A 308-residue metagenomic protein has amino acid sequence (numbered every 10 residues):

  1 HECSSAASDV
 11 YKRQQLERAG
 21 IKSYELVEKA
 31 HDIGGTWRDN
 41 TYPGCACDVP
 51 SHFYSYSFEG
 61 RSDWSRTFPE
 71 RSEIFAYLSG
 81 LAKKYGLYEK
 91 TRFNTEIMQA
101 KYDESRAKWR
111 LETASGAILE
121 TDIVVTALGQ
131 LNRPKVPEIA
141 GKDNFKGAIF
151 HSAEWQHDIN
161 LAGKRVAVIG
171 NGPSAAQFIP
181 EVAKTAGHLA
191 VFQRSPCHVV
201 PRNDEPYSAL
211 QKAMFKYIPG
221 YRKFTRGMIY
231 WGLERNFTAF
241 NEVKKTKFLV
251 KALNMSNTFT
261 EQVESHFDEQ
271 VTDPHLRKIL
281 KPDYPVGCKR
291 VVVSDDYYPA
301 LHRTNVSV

Functional and structural regions predicted by a protein language model:
H1-A7, Y11: Single conserved hydrophobic/aromatic residue that forms the stacking wall/gate of nucleotide- or nucleobase-binding
Q14-K142, D158, N171, A176-F178 (+1 more regions): N-terminal FAD-binding dinucleotide-binding subdomain shared by FAD-dependent oxidases/monooxygenases
I21-K22, G163-R165: Nucleotide donor/acceptor-binding cores
K108, G147-A153, V308: Short gly/ser/thr-rich secondary-structure transition/capping motifs
H151-A162: A short, basic/flexible loop-to-alpha-helix module at the beginning of a structural domain
V168: Class I SAM-dependent methyltransferase core
